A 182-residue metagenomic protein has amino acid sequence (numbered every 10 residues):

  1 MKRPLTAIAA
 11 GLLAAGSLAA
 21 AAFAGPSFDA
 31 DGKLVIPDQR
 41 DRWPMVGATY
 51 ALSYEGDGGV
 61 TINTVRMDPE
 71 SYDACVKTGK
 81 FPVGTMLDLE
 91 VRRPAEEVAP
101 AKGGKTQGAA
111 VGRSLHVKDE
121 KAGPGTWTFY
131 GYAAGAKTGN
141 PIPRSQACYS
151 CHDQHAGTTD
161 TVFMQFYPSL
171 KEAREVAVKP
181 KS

Functional and structural regions predicted by a protein language model:
M1-L12: Bacterial N-terminal signal peptides that target proteins for export
P4-L5, D68, L115: Small/flexible residues
A14-A22: C-terminal segment of classical bacterial N-terminal signal peptides
G25-G59, T78-S182: Sequence context surrounding c-type heme c attachment/ligation sites in exported
T61-Y72: Short, structured beta-strand/loop micro-motifs enriched in basic residues and often containing a Trp
